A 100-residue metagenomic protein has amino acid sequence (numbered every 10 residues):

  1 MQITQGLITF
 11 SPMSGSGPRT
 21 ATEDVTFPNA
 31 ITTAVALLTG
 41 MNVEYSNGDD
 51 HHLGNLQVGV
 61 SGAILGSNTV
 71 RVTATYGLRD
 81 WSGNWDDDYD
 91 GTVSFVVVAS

Functional and structural regions predicted by a protein language model:
M1-S100: Extracellular attachment/recognition segments
